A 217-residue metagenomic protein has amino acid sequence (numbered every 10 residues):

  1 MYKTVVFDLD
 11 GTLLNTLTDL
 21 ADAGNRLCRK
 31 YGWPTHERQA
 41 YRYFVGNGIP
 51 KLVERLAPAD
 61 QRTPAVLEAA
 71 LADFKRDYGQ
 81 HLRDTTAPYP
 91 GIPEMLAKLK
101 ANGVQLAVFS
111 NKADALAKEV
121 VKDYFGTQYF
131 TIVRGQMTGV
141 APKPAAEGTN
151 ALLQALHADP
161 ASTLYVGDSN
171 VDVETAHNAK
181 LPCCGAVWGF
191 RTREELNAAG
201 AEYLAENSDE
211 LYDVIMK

Functional and structural regions predicted by a protein language model:
Y2-E94, A101-N102, A115: N-terminal helical cap/lid subdomain that shapes the substrate entry/recognition surface in HAD-like hydrolases
V6-D8, F109, V166: Generic enzyme active-site microenvironment
D84-A87, A113-V166, N170-A179, R193-E195: Substrate-recognition "cap/lid" segment bordering the active-site pocket of phosphatases
P93-K100, V173-H177: Surface-exposed amphipathic alpha-helices with a cationic face
W188-A198: Short, glycine/polar-rich helix-capping loops at beta-to-alpha or helix-loop-helix junctions that flank or form
Y203-N207: Short acidic-hydrophobic, aromatic-tinged amphipathic segments that line or gate anion-handling sites
